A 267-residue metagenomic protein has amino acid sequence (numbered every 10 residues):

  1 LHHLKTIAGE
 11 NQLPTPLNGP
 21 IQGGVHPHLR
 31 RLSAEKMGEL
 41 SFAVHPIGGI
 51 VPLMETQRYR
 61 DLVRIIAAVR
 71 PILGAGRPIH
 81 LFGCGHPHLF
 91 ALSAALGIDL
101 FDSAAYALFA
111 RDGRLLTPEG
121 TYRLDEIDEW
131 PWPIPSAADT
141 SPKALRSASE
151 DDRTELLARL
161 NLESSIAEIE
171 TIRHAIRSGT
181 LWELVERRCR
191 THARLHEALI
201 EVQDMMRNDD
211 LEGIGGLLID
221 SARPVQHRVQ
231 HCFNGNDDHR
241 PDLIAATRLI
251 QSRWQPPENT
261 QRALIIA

Functional and structural regions predicted by a protein language model:
L1-H3, A34, Y59-A68, L243-R248 (+1 more regions): Well-ordered, non-membrane alpha-helical segments in soluble/globular domains
H2-H3, H26-H28, H45, H80 (+7 more regions): Histidine (H) residue identity feature
L4-I7, N11, Q22, S221-A222: A charged, amphipathic alpha-helical module
K5, G9, G74, R177: Hydrophobic/aromatic-lined pockets within catalytic cores
K5, R70, E170-R173: Structural signal for well-ordered, non-membrane alpha-helices
E10-A138: Glycine-rich phosphate/ribose-binding loops and adjacent secondary-structure elements that form binding surfaces
S136-A267: C-terminal extensions of enzymes
